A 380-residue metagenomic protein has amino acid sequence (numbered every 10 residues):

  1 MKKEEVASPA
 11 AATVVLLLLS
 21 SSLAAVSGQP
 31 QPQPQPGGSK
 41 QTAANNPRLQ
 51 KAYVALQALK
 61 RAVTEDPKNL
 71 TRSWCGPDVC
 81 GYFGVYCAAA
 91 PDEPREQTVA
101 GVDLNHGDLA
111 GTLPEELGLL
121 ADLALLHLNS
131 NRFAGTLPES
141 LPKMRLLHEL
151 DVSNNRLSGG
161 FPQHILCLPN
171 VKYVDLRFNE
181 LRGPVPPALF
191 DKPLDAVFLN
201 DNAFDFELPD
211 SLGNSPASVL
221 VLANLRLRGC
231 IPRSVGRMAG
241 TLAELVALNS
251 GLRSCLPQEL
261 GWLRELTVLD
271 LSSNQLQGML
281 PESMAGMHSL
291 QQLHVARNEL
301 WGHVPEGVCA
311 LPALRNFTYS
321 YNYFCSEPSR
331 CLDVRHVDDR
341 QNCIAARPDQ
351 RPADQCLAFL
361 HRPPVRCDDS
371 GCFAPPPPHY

Functional and structural regions predicted by a protein language model:
M1-L16: Classical eukaryotic N-terminal signal peptides for Sec-dependent ER targeting/secretion, especially the positively
A12-A89, F359-P378: Surface-exposed cap/linker segments adjacent to membranes
A90-P138: LRR N-terminal entry segment and analogous cap-like coil->beta motifs
E96, G118-L123, P142-L147, L166-V171 (+8 more regions): Leucine-rich repeat
G107, L128-N131, V152-N155, L176-N179 (+7 more regions): Consensus "Asn ladder" position of solenoid repeat domains
L113-G118, A134-E139, S158-Q163, R182-P187 (+6 more regions): The feature encodes a structural signal of leucine-rich repeats
D205-L300: Eukaryotic tandem repeat interaction scaffolds
M287, Q291-G371: Leucine-rich repeat domain C-terminal region
